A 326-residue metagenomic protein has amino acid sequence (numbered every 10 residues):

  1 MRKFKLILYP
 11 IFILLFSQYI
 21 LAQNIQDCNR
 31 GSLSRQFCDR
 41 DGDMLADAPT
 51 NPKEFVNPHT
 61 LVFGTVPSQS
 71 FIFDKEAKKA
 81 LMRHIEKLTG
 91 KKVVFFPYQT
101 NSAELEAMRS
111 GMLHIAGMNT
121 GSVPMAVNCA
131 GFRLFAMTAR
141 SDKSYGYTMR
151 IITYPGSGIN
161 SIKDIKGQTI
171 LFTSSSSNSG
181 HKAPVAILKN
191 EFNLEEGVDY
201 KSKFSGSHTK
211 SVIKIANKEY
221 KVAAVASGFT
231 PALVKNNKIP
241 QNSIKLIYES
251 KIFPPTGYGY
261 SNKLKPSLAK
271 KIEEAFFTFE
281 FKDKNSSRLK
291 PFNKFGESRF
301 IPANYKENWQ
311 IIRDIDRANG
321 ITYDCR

Functional and structural regions predicted by a protein language model:
M1-L8: Bacterial N-terminal signal peptides that target proteins for export
Y9-Q18: Bacterial N-terminal signal peptides
Y19-A103, S286-R326: N-terminal hydrophobic or amphipathic helices and topogenic motifs
F63-E86, Y98, G121, S144-I213: Bilobed "Venus flytrap"/periplasmic-binding protein-like clamshell domains and structurally analogous long
V66-P67, S141-T153, K238-F276, E280 (+1 more regions): Periplasmic-binding protein-like
S102-A116, C129, K163, H208-G228: Short helices/loops that flank or line small-molecule/ion binding pockets
F132-S144: A structural signal for short loop-to-beta-strand junctions that line the ligand-binding cleft of periplasmic/secreted
Q168-S267: Pocket-lining segment of extracytoplasmic ligand-binding domains
